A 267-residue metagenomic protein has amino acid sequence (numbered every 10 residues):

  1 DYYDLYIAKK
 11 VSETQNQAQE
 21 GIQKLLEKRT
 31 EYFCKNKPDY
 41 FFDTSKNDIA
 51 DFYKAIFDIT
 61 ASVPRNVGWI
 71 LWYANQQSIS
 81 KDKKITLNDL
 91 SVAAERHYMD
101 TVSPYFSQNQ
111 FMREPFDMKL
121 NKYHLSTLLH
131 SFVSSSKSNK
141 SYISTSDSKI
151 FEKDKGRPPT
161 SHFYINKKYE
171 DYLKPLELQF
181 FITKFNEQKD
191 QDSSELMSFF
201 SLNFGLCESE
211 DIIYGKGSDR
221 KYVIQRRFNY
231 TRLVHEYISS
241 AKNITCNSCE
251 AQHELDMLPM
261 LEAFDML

Functional and structural regions predicted by a protein language model:
D1-I49: The catalytic "switch" region of P-loop NTPases
Q23, E27, F57, G68-L71 (+1 more regions): Short, well-ordered alpha-helical packing segments
K24, K28, Y32, D58 (+3 more regions): Charged/polar, solvent-exposed surface patches and flexible loops
E27-C34, A61, N75, I79: Hydrophobic/aromatic-lined pockets within catalytic cores
F41-A55, L196-L202: Amphipathic alpha-helical surface "interface" segments used for docking/oligomerization or membrane association within
D51-R65: A short helix-loop-helix "switch/interaction" segment in the helical subdomain of ASCE P-loop NTPases
S62-W69, Y73-Q76, D82-L267: C-terminal leucine-rich, beta-strand-based interaction scaffolds used for sensing/assembly
